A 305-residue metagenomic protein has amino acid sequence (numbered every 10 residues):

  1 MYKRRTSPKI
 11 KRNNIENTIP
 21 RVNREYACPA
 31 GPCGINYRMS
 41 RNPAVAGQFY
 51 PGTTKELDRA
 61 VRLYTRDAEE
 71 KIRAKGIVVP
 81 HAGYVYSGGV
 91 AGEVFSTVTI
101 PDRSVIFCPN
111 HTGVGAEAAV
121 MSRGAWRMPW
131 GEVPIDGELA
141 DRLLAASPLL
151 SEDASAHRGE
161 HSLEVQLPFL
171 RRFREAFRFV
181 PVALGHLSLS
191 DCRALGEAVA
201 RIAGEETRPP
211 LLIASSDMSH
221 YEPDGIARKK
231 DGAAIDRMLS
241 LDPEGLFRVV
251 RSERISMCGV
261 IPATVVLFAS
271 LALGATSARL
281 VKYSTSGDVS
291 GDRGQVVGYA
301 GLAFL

Functional and structural regions predicted by a protein language model:
K9, G34-N36: Short, positively charged and aromatic/hydrophobic N-terminal segments
S40-F268, A272-A275, V281-S290: Active-site histidine-anchored catalytic micro-motif
V281, S286-L305: Short, basic/aromatic-enriched C-terminal tail that caps enzymatic domains
